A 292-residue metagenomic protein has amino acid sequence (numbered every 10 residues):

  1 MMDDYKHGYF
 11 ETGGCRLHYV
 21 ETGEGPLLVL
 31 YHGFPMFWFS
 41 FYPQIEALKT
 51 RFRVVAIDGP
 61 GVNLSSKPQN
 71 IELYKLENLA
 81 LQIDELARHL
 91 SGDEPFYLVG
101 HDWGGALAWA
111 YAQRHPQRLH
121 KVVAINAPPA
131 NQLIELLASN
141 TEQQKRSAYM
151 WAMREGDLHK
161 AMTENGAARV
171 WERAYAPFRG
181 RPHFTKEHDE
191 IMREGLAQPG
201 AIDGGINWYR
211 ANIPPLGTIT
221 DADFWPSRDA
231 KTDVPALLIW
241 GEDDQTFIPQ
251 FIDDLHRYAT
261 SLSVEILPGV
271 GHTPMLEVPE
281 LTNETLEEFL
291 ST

Functional and structural regions predicted by a protein language model:
D3-D4, C15-L17, V55, V62-V99 (+2 more regions): Flexible "cap/lid" subdomain of the alpha/beta-hydrolase fold that forms the substrate-access gate
Y5-Y9: Short, acidic/polar N-cap/turn motifs at the starts of alpha helices
E11-G13, E21-G23, L48, A230-T232: Short, flexible hinge/linker loops that cap or flank conserved catalytic cores
E21-S66: Conserved HGGG/HGGXW glycine-rich cap/lid loop of the alpha/beta-hydrolase fold
G33, D102, L276-E277: Conserved acidic functional residues
F34, P128, T273: Active-site pre-Tyr helix/loop in NAD(P)-dependent dehydrogenases
V270-P279, N283: Catalytic histidine-centered segment of alpha/beta-hydrolase-like enzymes
L286-T292: Short, hydrophobic alpha-helical segments
